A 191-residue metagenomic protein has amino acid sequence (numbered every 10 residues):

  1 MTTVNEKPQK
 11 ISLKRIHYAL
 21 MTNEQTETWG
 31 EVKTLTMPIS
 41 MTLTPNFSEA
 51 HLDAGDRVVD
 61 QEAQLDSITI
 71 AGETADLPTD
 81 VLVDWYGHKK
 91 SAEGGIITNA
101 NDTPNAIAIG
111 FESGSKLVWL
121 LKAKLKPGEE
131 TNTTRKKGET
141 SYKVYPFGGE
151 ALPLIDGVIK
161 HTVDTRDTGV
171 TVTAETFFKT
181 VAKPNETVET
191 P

Functional and structural regions predicted by a protein language model:
T2-L82, L125-E139: Solvent-exposed edge beta-strands and adjacent loop segments that serve as assembly or binding interfaces
E6, E24, S67, A100-D102 (+2 more regions): Short linear motifs in intrinsically disordered/low-complexity regions
Y18, Y86, Y142-Y145: Sequence-level detector for tyrosine residue identity
N23, S113, L154: Acidic surface patches and DE-rich sequence motifs
P45-F47, L52, E93, A100 (+6 more regions): N-terminal low-complexity, charged segments
D60-L121: Structured, beta-strand-rich domain cores that present glycine/charged loop surfaces used to bind extended ligands
L125-P191: Mixed-charge, glycine-accented linear interaction segment located at domain edges/termini
